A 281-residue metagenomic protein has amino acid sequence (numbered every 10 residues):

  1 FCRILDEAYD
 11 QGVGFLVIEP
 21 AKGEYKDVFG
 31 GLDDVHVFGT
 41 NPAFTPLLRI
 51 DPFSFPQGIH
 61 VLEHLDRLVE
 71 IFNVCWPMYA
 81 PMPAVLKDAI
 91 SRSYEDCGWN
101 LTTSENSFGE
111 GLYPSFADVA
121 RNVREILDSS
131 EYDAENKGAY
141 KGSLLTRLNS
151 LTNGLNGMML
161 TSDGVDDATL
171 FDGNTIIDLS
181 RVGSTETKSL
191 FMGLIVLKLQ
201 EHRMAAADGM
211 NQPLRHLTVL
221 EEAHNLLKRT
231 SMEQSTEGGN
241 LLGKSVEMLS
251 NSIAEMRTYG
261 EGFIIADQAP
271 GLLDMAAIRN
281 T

Functional and structural regions predicted by a protein language model:
R3-E261, A277: P-loop NTPase motor domains
Y9, A269-L272: Acidic, metal-coordinating catalytic cores used for nucleic-acid/nucleotide bond scission and strand-transfer chemistry
E255, I265-P270: Conserved helicase ATPase motor motifs in RecA-like P-loop NTPase domains
